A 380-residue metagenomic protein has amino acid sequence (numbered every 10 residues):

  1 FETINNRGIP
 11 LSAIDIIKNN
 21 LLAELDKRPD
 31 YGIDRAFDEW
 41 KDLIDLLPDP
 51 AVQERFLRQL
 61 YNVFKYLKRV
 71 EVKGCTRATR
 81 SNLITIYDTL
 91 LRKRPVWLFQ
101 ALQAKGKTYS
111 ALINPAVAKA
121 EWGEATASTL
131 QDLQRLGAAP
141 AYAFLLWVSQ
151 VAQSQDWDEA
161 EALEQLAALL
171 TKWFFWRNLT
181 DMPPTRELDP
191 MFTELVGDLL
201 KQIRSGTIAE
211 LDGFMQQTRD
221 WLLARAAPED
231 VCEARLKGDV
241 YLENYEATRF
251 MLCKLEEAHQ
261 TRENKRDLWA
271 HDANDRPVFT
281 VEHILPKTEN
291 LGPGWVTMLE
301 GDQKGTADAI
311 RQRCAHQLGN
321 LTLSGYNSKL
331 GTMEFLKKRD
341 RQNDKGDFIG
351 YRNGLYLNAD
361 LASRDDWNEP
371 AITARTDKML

Functional and structural regions predicted by a protein language model:
F1-E54, L163-F175, G305-Q312, T322-S324 (+1 more regions): Basic- and aromatic-enriched surface patches that contact anionic nucleotides/nucleic acids
T3, W122, D267-L268: Hydrophobic alpha-helical segments, principally membrane-spanning helices and signal/leader peptides
I4, T126-T129, V278, R311: Preference for short coil/turn "hinge" residues that link or interrupt alpha-helices
R7-L11, V151-D158, T180, R266-N274 (+1 more regions): Secondary-structure transition/capping motifs at alpha-helix termini and the adjoining loop/turn into the next element
I14-K18, L22-E257, Y351: A cross-family structural signal marking well-folded subdomains
Q134, A138, C314, I372: Aromatic-acidic/polar surface patches that form glycan- and anion
A209-L357: Betabetaalpha-Me/HNH-type nuclease active-site subdomain
